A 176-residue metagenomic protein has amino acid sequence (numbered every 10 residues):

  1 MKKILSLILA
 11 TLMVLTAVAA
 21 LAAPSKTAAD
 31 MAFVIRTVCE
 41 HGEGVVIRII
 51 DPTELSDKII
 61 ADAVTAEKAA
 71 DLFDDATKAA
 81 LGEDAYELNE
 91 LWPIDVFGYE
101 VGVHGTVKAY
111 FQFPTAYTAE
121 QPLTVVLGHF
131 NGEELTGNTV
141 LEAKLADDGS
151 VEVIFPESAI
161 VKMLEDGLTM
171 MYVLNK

Functional and structural regions predicted by a protein language model:
M1, M13, M31, M163 (+1 more regions): Detector for methionine-enriched segments
M1-L9: Positively charged n-region of N-terminal signal peptides that target proteins for export
K2, A19-E87, E100-Q121, N175-K176: Feature for mature exported/ectodomain regions
L7, D62, P156-A159: A general, composition-driven signal for non-globular sequence regions
L9, M13-A17: Hydrophobic core
N89-F97: Short beta-strand elements of extracellular/lumenal beta-sandwich folds
V103-L174: Proteolytic-maturation and junctional protease-sensitive modules
